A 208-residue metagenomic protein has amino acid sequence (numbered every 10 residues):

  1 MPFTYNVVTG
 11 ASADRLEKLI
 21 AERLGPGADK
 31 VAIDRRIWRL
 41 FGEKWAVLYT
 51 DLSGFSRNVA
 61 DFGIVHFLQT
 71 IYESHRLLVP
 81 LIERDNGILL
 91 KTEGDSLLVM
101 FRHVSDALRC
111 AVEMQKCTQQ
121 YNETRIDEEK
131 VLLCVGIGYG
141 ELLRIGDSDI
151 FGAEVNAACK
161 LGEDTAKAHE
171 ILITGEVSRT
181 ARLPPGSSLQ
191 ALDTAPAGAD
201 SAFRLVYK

Functional and structural regions predicted by a protein language model:
M1-D34, A168-K208: Intrinsically disordered, glycine/charged-rich C-terminal tails and inter-domain linkers that flank nucleotidyl cyclase
T9-A13, E17, Q69-N86, L98-V135 (+2 more regions): Alpha-helical scaffold within the catalytic cores of cyclic-nucleotide enzymes
S12, L24, K30-R109: Catalytic NTP-binding/metal-coordinating core of nucleotidyl cyclase/transferase enzymes
I88-T92, D127, T194: Short beta-strand
D95, G136-G140, T174-S178: Short loop/turn motifs enriched for small/polar and acidic residues
V99-M100, L142-G146, T180-A181: Short, solvent-exposed loop/turn segments at secondary-structure junctions
I145-D149, H169-I171: Catalytic cores and conserved motifs of cyclic dinucleotide signaling enzymes
